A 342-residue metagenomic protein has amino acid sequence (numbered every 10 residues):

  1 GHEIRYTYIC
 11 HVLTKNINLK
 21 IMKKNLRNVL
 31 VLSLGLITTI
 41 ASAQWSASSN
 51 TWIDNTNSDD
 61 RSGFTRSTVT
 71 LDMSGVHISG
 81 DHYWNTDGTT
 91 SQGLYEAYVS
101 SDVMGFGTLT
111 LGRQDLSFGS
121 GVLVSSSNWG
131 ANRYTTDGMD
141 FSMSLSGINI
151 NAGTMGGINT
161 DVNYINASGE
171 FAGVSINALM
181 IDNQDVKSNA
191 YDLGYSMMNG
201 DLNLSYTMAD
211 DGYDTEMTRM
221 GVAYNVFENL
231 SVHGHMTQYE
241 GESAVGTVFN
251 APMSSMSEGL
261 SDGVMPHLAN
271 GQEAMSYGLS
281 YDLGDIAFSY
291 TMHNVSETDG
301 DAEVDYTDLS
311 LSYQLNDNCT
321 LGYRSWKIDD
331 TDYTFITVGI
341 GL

Functional and structural regions predicted by a protein language model:
Y8, M155-G157, L179-I181: Solvent-exposed, low-complexity segments and loops of surface/extracellular structural proteins
Y8-I9, I17, I21-F118, V122-S125 (+6 more regions): Beta-barrel outer-membrane channel/assembly domains of diderm bacteria
G63, S127-A131, Y191, V248-S254 (+1 more regions): Flexible, surface-exposed loop regions and adjacent strand-edge segments of Gram-negative outer-membrane beta-barrel
L116-L123, A172-S175, P252-D262: Flexible, solvent-exposed coil segments and beta strand-coil junctions, predominantly the extracellular/periplasmic
N132, V162, M265-M275: Outer-membrane beta-barrel signature, preferentially recognizing the C-terminal barrel domain of Gram-negative
Y213-A251: Long, well-ordered mid-to-C-terminal structural blocks that present hydrophobic/aromatic surfaces
S243-P266, D299-A302: Solvent-exposed loop segments that connect transmembrane elements
